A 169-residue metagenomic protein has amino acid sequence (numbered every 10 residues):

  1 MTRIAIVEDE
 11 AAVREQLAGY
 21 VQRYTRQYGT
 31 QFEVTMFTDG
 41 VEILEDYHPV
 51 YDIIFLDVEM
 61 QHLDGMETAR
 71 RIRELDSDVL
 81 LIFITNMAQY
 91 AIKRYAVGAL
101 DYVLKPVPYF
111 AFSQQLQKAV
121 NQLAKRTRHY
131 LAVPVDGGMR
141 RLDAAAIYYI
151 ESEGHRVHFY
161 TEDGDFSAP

Functional and structural regions predicted by a protein language model:
M1-R3: Non-catalytic signal-transmission and effector/linker regions of two-component phosphorelay proteins
V7-E8, F37, I54: Conserved sequence signature across two-component system core domains
E10-T35: Two-component/phosphorelay signaling modules centered on CheY-like receiver
F32-E33, D78-L81, G164-F166: Short active-site oxyanion
T35-F37, V103: General small-molecule cofactor/ligand-binding pocket signal
E42-D46, Y51-K125: CheY-like receiver
Q114-P169: Conserved binding/recognition cores within well-folded domains
